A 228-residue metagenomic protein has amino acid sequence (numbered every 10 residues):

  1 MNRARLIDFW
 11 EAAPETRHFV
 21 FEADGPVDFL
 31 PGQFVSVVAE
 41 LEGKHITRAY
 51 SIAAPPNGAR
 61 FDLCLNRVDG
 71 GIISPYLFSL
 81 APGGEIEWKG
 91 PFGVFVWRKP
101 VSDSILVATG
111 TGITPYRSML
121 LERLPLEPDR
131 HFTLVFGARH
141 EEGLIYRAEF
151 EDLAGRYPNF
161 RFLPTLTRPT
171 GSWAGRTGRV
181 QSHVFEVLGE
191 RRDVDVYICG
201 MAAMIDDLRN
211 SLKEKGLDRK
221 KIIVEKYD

Functional and structural regions predicted by a protein language model:
N2, H131, V135, H140-D228: Reductase modules of NAD(P)H-dependent flavoproteins
N2-P82, R139-H140, T167-R168: Ferredoxin-reductase
G32, G112, M201: Short, conserved phosphate/pyrophosphate- and ester-handling motifs at nucleotide-, phospho-/glycolipid
A49-A59, R98-G110, K215: Short, compositionally biased
K89-V101: A short, basic/flexible loop-to-alpha-helix module at the beginning of a structural domain
I113-P125: Histidine-anchored nucleotide/phosphate-binding helix
